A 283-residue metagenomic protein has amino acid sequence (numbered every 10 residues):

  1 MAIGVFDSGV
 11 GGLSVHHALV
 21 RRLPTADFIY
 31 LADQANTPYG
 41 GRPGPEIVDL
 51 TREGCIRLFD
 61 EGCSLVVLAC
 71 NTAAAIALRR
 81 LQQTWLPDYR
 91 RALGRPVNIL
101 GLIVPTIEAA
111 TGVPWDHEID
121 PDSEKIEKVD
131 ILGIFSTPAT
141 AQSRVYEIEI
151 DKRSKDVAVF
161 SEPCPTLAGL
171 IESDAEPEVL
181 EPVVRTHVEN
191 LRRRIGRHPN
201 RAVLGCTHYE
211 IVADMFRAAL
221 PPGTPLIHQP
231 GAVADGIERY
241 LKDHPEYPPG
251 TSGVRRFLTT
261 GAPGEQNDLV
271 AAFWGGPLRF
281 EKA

Functional and structural regions predicted by a protein language model:
M1-A283: Non-catalytic structural scaffold of enzyme domains
